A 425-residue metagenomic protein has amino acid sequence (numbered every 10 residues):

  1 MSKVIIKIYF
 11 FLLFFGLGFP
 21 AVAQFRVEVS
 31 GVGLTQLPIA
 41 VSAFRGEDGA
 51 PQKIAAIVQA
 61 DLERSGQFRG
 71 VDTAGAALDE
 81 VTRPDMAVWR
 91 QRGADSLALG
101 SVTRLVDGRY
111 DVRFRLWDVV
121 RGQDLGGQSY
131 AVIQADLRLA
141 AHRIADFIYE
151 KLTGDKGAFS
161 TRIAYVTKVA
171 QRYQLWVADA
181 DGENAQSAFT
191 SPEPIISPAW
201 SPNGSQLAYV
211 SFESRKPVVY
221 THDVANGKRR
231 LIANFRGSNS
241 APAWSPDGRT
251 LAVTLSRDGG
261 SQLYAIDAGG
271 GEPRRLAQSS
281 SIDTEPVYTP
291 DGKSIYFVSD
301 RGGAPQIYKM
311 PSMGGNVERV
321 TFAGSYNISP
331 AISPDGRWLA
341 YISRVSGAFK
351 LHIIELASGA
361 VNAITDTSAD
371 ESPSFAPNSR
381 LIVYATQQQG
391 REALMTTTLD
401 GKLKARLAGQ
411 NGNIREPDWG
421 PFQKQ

Functional and structural regions predicted by a protein language model:
F25, T82-F147: Amphipathic beta-strand/beta-sheet edge segments enriched in Tyr/Trp
E28-V88, A98, V102: Short beta-strand->alpha-helix linker/helix-N-cap micro-motif that forms a surface specificity/interaction loop
R109-D111, Q171-W176, K216-Y220, G260-Y264 (+3 more regions): Structural motif
G157-F159, P202-N203, P246-D247, P290-D291 (+3 more regions): Residue-level detector of Asp-centered blade-edge/turn motifs that repeat once per structural unit in beta-propeller
I163, L207, G248-A252, G292-I295 (+2 more regions): Hydrophobic beta-strand positions that form the internal "hydrophobic ladder" of WD40/Gbeta-like beta-propeller blades
K168, F212, S256, D300 (+2 more regions): Short loop/turn segments immediately following the C-termini of beta-strands
D179-I196, H222-S240, I266-I282, M310-Y326 (+2 more regions): Multi-bladed beta-propeller domains
